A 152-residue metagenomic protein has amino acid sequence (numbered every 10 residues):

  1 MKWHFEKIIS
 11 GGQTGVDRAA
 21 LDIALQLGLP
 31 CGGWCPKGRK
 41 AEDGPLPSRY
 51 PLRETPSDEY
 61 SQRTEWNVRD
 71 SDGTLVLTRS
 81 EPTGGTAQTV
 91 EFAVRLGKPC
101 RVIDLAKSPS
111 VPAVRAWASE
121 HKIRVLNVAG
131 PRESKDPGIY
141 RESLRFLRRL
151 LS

Functional and structural regions predicted by a protein language model:
K2-V125, R132-L150: Acidic/glycine-enriched connector segments
